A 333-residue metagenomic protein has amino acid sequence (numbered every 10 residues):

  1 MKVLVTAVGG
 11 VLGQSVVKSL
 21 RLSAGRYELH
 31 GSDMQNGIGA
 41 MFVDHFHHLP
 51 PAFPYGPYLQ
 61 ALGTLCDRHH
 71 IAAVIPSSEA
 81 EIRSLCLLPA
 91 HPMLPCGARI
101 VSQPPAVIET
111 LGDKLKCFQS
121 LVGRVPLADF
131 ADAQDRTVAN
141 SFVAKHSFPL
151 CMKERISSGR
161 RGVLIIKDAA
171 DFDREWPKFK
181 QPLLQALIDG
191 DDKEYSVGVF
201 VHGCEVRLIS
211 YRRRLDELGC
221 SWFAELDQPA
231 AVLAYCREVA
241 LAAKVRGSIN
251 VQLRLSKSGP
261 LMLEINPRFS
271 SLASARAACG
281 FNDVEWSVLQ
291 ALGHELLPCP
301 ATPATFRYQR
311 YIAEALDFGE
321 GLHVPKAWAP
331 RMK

Functional and structural regions predicted by a protein language model:
M1-L4, P149, S196: Residues that mark the start of a beta-strand
M1-V101: ATP-binding N-terminal substructure of ATP-dependent carboxylate-amine bond-forming enzymes
G37-D44, F142-K145, R174-K178: Short loop/helix-cap segments at secondary-structure boundaries that form the rim of catalytic
H47-P50, P54, A131-D135, L164-K167: Short acidic-hydrophobic, aromatic-tinged amphipathic segments that line or gate anion-handling sites
H69, A230-K333: ATP-dependent carboxylate activation and anion-phosphoryl transfer catalytic cores that bind Mg-ATP to form
M93-G162: A conserved helix-loop-beta module that forms one wall/lid of the active-site cleft in ATP-utilizing catalytic domains
G162-K244, R254-L255, G259-L261: Phosphate-binding site of ATP-dependent enzymes
